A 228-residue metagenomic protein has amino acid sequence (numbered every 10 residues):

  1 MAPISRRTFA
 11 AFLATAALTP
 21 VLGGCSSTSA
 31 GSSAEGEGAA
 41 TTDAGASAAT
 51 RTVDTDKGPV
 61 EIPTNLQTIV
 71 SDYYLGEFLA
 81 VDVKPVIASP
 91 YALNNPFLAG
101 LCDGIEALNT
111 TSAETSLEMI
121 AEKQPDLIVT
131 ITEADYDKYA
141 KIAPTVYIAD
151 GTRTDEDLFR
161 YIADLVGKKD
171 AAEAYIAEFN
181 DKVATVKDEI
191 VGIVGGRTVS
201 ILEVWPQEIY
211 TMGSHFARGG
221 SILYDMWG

Functional and structural regions predicted by a protein language model:
M1-Y74, A171-L202: Bacterial Sec-exported substrate-binding components of ABC uptake systems
P63-L66, D72-L75, L79, L117 (+8 more regions): Extracytoplasmic/secreted envelope proteins and their assembly/folding machinery, especially bacterial periplasmic
T68, D126-L127, P144: Well-ordered beta-strand positions
T68-A121: A short, structured surface patch at a secondary-structure boundary
D72, I87-P90, T130-T132, Y147-G151 (+3 more regions): Short beta-strand->loop
I120-V129: Proline-aspartate-enriched helix->loop->beta-strand connector
K138-E208: Extracytoplasmic substrate-binding proteins
G213-G228: Alpha-helical, coiled-coil/dimerization segments enriched in small aliphatic residues
